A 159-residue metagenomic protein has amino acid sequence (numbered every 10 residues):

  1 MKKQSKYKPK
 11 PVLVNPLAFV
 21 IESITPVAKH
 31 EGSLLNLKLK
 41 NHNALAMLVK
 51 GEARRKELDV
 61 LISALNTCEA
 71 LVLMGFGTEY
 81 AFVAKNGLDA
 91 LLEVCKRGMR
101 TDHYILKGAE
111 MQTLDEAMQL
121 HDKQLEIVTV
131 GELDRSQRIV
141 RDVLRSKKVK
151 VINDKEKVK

Functional and structural regions predicted by a protein language model:
M1-F19, K159: Short Lys/Arg-rich cationic patches that frequently serve as NLS/NoLS or arginine-rich RNA/DNA-binding motifs
L17-A53, G77-I105, S146-V149, N153: Short, flexible domain-boundary/linker segments around small modular repeats
E31-L39, K56-S63, K107-E110, L114: Short amphipathic alpha-helical heptad-repeat segments
V60-V94, Q119-V140, L144: Extended intrinsically disordered, low-complexity coil regions enriched in Ser, Thr, Gly, Ala and often Pro
D102-K159: Amphipathic alpha-helical binding modules
